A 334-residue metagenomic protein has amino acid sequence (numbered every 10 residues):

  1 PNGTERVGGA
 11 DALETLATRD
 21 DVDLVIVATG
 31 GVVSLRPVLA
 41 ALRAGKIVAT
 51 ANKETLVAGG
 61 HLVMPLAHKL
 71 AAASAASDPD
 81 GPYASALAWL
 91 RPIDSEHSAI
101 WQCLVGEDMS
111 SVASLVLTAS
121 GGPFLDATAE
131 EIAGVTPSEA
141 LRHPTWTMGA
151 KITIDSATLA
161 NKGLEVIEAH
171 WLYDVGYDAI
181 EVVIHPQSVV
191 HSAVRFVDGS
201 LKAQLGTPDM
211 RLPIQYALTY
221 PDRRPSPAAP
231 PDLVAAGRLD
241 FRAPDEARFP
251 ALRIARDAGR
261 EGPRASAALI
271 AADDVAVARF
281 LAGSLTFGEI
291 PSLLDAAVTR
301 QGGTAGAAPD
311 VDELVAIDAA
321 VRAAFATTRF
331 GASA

Functional and structural regions predicted by a protein language model:
P1-A334: Catalytic, metal-anchored helix/loop core of enzyme active sites in primary metabolism
